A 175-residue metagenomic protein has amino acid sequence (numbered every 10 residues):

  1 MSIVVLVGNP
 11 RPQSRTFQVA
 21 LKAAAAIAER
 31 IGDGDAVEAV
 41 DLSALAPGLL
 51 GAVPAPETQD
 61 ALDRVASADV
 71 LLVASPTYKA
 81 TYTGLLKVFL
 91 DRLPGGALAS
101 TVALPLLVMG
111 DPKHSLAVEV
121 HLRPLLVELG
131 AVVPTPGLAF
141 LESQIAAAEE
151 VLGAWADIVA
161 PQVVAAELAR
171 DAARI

Functional and structural regions predicted by a protein language model:
M1, D35-E38, T101-V102, V133-P136: Residue-level recognition of the N-termini of beta-strands and the immediately preceding loop/turn
M1-D91, P161-V164, L168-I175: N-terminal beta1-alpha1-beta2 submodule of the flavodoxin-like/Rossmannoid cofactor-binding fold
V19-A23, V118, W155: Hydrophobic alpha-helical membrane-association signature
E29, E38, E57, E119 (+5 more regions): Glutamate identity and glutamate-enriched acidic tracts
T77-R92, V120-E128, A147-P161: Short secondary-structure transition/capping segments
P94-A99: Short, conserved loop/helix-junction motifs that constitute active-site signature segments in enzyme catalytic cores
A103-V151: Short, glycine-/small-residue-rich phosphate/pyrophosphate-handling segment
V133-I175: Glycine-rich phosphate/pyrophosphate-binding loop and the adjoining helix
